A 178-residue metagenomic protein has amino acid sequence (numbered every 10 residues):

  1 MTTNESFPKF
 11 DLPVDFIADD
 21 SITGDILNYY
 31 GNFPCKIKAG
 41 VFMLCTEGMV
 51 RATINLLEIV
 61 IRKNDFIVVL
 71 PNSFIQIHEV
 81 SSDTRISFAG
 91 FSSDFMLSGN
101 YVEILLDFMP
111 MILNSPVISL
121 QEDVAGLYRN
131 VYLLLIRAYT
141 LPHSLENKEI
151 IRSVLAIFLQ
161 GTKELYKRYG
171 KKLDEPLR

Functional and structural regions predicted by a protein language model:
M1-I59: Generic protein-terminus/edge-of-domain signal
T3-D11, H78-L141: A hydrophobic/aromatic-rich effector-binding and dimerization subdomain of bacterial HTH-type transcriptional regulators
L27, K63-N64, N72: Tight coil/turn sites that cap or link beta-strands
V41-L44, L127-L134, V154, F158-G161: Amphipathic, well-ordered alpha-helical segments in soluble domains
C45-E47, L70, V80: A short, compositionally biased micro-patch
L56-V68: Short acidic-glycine-tyrosine-enriched beta hairpin
I67, P71-I77, M96: Histidine-centered metal-chelating micro-motifs
L120, P142-I150, T162-R178: Short, Lys/Arg-enriched, Trp-marked, Pro/Gly-tolerant hinge/linker segments that flank
